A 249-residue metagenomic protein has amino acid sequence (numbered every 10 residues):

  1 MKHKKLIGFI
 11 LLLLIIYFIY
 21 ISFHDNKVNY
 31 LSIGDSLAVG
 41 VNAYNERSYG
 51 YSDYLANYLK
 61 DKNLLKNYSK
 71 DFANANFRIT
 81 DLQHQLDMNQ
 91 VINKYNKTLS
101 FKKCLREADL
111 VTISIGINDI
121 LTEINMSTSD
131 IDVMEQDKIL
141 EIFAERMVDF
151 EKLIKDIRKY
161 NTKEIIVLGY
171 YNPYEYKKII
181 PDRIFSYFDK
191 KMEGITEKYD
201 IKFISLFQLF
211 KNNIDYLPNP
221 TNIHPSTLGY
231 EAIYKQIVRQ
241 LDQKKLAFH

Functional and structural regions predicted by a protein language model:
M1-L12: N-terminal Sec-pathway targeting helices
S22-A75, E231: Serine-esterase "nucleophile elbow" of acetyl-processing enzymes
N29-I33, A38, Y68-A73, D109-S114 (+2 more regions): Structural recognition of the beta-strand scaffold that forms the well-ordered cores of secreted hydrolase catalytic
S36-V39, N74-T80, I117-T122, Y171-E175 (+1 more regions): Solvent-exposed loop/turn segments at secondary-structure junctions within structured extracellular/periplasmic domains
N76-N96, L217-H224: Charged, often glycine-rich, active-site loop that binds/positions anionic groups
D87-E141: Oxyanion-hole/transition-state-stabilizing segment in secreted/luminal serine hydrolases and related acyltransferases
S114, N118, L153-F185: Active-site segments of SGNH/GDSL-like serine hydrolases that catalyze O-acetyl group transfer/hydrolysis on lipids
Y170-H249: Catalytic His-Asp segment of secreted/periplasmic serine-dependent ester chemistry enzymes
